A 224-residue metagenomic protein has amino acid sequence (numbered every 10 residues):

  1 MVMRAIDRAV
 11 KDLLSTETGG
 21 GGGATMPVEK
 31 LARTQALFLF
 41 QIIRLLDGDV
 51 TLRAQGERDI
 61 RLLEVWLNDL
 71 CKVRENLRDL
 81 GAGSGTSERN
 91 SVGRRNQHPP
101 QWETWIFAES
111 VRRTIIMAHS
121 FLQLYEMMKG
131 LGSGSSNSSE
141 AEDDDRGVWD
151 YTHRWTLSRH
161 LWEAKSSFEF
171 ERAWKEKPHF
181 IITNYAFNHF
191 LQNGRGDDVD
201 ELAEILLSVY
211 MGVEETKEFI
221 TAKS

Functional and structural regions predicted by a protein language model:
M1-G48: C-terminal transcriptional activation/regulatory domains of eukaryotic transcription factors
V2-V10, T51-S224: C-terminal effector modules of eukaryotic transcription factors
